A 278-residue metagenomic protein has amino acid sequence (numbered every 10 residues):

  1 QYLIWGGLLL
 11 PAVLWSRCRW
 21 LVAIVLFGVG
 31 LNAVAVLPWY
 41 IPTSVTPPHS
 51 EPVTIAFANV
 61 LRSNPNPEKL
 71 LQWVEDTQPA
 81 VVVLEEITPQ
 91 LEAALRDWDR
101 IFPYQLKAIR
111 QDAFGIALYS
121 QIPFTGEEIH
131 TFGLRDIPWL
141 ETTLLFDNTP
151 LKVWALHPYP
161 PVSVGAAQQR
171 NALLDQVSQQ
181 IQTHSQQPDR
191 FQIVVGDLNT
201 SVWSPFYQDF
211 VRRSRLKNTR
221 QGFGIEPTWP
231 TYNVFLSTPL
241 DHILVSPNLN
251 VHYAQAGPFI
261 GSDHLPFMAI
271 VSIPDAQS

Functional and structural regions predicted by a protein language model:
Q1-W15, D189-R190, H252, I260-S262: Short intrinsically disordered, low-complexity coil segments enriched in acidic
Y2-P47: Transmembrane alpha-helices and immediately adjacent membrane-cytoplasm interface residues in multi-pass integral
E51, I55-A56, L61-D76, V81-S278: Soluble catalytic domains of enzymes that build or remodel membrane lipids, polysaccharides, and related
